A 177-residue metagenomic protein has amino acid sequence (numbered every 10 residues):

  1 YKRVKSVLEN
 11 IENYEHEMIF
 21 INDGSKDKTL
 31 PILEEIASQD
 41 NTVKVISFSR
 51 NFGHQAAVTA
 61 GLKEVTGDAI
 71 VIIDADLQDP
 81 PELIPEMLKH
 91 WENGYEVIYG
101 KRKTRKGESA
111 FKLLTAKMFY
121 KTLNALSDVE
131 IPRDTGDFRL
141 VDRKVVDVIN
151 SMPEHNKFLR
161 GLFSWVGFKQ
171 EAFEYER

Functional and structural regions predicted by a protein language model:
Y1, E12-S25, I46-S47: Short beta-strand/loop segment that forms part of the nucleotide-sugar
L8-Y14, A37-T42: Short helix-capping segments at alpha-helix termini
N22-L30, L77-Q78: A conserved acidic beta->alpha catalytic loop
E35, I46-R50, H54-E64, P80-L162: Acceptor/aglycone-binding surface of glycosyltransferases and processive sugar-polymer synthases
F48, I73-A75: Catalytic metal- and UDP-sugar-binding loop of GT-A-like glycosyltransferases, i.e., residues flanking the conserved
I70: Short aromatic/hydrophobic "clamp" motif used to bind/position activated sugar donors
V166-R177: Active-site donor/metal-binding and catalytic loop motifs of nucleotide-sugar-dependent glycosylation enzymes
